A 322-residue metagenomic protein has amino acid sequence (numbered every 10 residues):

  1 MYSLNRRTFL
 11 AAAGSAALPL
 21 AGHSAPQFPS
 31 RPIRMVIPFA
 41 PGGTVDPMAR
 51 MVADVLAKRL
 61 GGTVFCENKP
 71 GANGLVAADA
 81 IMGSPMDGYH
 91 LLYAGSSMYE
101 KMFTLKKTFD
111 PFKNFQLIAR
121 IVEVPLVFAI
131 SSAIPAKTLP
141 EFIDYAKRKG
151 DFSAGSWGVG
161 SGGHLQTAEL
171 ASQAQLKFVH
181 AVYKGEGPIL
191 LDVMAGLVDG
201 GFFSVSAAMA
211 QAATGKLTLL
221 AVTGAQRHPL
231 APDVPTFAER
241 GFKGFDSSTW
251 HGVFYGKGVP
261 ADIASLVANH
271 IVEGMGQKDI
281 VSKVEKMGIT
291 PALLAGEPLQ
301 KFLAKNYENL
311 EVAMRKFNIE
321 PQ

Functional and structural regions predicted by a protein language model:
M1-A16: N-terminal secretory signal peptides and thylakoid transit peptides that target proteins across membranes
P19-G22: N-terminal signal peptide c-region/cleavage motif recognized by signal peptidases
S24-N114, D151, V159, L176-D199 (+2 more regions): N-terminal (or domain-start) structured segment
S30-P32, A261-Q322: An extracytoplasmic/periplasmic, membrane-proximal ligand-sensing/linker region
G42, S96-S97, S131-A136, S156-S161 (+4 more regions): Short coil/turn segments
G83-Y89, M102-P188, F237, W250-K283: Hinge/capping helix and adjacent helix->loop/strand transition within the periplasmic-binding protein
S97-K106, E169-Q173, G200-V234, E311: A ligand-binding cleft/hinge motif common to bilobed small-molecule-binding domains
E123, A208-G276, K305-E308: C-terminal lobe and pocket-closing loops of periplasmic/extracytoplasmic Venus-flytrap solute-binding proteins
